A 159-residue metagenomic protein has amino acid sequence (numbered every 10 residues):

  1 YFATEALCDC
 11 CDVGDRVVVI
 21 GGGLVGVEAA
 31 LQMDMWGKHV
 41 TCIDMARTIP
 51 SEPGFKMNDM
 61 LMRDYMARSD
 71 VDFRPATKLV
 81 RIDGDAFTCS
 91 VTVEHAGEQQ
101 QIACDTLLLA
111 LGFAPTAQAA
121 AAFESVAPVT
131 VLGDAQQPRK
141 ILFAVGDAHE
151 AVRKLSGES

Functional and structural regions predicted by a protein language model:
Y1-G54, I82, T92-T106, A110-S159: Rossmann-like dinucleotide/flavin-binding elements
G22, D70-D72, S90: Generic detector of contiguous secondary-structure segments
K56-M60: Charged helix-capping and loop-helix junction motifs
M62-F73: Helical element adjacent to the flavin cofactor pocket in flavoenzyme catalytic cores
A67, A76, E94-A96: Residues that act as N-cap/strand-start positions at coil-to-secondary-structure junctions
P75-T88: A conserved short coil-to-beta-strand element within the FAD-binding core of flavoproteins
